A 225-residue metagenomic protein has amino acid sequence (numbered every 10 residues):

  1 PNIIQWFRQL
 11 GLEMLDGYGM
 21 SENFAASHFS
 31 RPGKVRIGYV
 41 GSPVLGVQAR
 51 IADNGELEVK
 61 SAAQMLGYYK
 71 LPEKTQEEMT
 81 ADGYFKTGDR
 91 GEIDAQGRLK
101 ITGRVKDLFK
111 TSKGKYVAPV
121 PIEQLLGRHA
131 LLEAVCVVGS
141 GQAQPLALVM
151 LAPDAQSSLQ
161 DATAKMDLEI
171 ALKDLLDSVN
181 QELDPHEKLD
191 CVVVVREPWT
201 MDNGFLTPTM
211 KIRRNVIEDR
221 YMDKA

Functional and structural regions predicted by a protein language model:
P1-V35, Q48, E133: Gly/Ser/Thr-rich phosphate-binding loop
G19-N23, T87, T111, T207: Ser/Thr-glycine-rich phosphate-binding loops at phosphate-binding pockets of nucleotides, nucleotide cofactors
E22, R104, S140-Q144, E187-L189: Short Gly/Ser/Thr- and Asp/Glu-enriched loop/turn motifs at secondary-structure junctions
P43-T111, R128: Conserved ATP-binding/catalytic segment of the ANL
K60, L148-M150, V195: Short hydrophobic/aromatic beta-strand micro-patches that form the beta-sheet surface supporting nucleotide- or nucleic
Q64, R98-G127, A155-M166, P185-L189 (+2 more regions): Adenylate-forming
R90, R128-D154: C-terminal boundary motif of the adenylate-forming
A134, D177-A225: Conserved C-terminal "lid"/linker of ANL adenylate-forming enzymes
